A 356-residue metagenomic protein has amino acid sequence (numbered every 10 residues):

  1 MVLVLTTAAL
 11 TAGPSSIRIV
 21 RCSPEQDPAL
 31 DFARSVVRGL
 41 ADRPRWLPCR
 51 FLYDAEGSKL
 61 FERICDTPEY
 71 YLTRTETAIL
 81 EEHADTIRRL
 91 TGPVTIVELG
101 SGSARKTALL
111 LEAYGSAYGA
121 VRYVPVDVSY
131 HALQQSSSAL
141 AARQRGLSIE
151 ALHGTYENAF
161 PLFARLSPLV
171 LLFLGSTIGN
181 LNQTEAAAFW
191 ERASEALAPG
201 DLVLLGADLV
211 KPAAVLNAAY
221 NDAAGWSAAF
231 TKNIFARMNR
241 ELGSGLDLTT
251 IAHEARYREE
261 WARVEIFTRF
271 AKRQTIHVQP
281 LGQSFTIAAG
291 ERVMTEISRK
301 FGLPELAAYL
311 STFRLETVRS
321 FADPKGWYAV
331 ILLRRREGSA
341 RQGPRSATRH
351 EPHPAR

Functional and structural regions predicted by a protein language model:
V2-F51, S58: N-terminal auxiliary segments of SAM/dcSAM-dependent transferases
P44-T91: Class I SAM-dependent methyltransferase Rossmann-like catalytic core, especially the SAM/SAH-binding loop
P93-G102: Conserved class I S-adenosyl-L-methionine
L111-N158: Class I SAM-dependent methyltransferase SAM/SAH-binding core
A187-P199: A short glycine-rich, Lys/Arg-flanked "PGG" loop and its adjoining helix->strand segment in the class I
A196-V210: Conserved beta-strand signature within the Rossmann-like core of class I S-adenosyl-L-methionine
V215-L315: Substrate-binding/catalytic lobe of Class I Rossmann-like enzymes that use SAM or dcSAM, i.e., the mid-to-C-terminal
F270-A271, D323-R345, H350-E351, A355: Core SAM-dependent methyltransferase catalytic element
